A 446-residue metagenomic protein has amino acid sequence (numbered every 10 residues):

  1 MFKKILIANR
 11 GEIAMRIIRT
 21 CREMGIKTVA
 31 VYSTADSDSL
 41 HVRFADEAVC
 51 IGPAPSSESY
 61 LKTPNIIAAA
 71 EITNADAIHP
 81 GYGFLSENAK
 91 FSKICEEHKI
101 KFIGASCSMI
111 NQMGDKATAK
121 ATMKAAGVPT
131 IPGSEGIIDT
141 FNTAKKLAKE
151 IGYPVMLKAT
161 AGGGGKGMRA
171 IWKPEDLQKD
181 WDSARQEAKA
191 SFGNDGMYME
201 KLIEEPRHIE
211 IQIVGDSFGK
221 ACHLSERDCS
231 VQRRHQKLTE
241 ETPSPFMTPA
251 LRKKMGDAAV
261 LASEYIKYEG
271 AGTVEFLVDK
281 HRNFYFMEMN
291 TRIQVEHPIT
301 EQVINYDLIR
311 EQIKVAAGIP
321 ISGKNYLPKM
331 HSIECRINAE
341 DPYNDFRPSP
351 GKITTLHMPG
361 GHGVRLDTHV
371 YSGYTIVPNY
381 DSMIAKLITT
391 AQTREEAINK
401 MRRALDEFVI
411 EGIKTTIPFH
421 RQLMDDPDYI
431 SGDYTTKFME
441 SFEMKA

Functional and structural regions predicted by a protein language model:
M1-A125, I138-K146, E396: ATP-binding N-terminal substructure of ATP-dependent carboxylate-amine bond-forming enzymes
I7-M24, A48-C50, E71-T73, G104 (+4 more regions): ATP-dependent carboxylate activation and anion-phosphoryl transfer catalytic cores that bind Mg-ATP to form
S39, E87-N88, M113, T140-N142 (+5 more regions): Short secondary-structure boundary/hinge segments and terminal tails
L40-H41, L147, K189, N325: Short secondary-structure boundary/capping segments
I110-M113, M123, M156, M168 (+1 more regions): Methionine-biased hydrophobic packing positions in alpha-helices, especially within tandem helical repeat solenoids
G133-S134: Conserved beta3 strand of the protein kinase N-lobe
K146-M156: Acidic/histidine-enriched active-site and ligand-binding environments that engage anionic O-linkages
